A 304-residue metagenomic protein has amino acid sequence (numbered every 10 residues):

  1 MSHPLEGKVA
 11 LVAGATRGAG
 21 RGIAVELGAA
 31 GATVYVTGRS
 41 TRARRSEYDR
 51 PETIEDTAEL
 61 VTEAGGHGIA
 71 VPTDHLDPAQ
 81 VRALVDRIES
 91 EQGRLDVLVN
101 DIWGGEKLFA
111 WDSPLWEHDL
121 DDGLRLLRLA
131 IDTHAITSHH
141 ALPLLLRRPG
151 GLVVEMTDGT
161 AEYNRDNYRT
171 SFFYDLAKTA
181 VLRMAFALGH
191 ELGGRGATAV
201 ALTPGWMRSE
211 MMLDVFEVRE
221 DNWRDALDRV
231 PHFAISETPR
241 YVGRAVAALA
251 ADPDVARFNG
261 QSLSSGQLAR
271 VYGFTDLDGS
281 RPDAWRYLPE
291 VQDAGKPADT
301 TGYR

Functional and structural regions predicted by a protein language model:
H3-Q92, W103-W116, D122, A298-T301: Short-chain dehydrogenase/reductase
K8, G66-H67, R94-L95, L145-G159 (+2 more regions): Active-site loop of short-chain dehydrogenase/reductase
V12-A13, N100-W103, A130, G151-A161 (+2 more regions): Structural signature of the Rossmann-like NAD(P)-dependent dehydrogenase/reductase core
L27, R94, L182-A185, L192-S209 (+1 more regions): Conserved Rossmann-fold SDR core element
G104-L108, W116-L120, G151-G194, G205-M207 (+1 more regions): Catalytic loop of short-chain dehydrogenase/reductase
R125-R147, A161, G189-H190, G194: Amphipathic alpha-helical dimer-interface segment in Rossmann-like NAD(P)H-dependent oxidoreductases
T133-S138, L152, E162, V181 (+2 more regions): Conserved internal alpha-helix within the Rossmann fold of NAD(P)-dependent oxidoreductases
A201, D221-R304: C-terminal helical subdomain
